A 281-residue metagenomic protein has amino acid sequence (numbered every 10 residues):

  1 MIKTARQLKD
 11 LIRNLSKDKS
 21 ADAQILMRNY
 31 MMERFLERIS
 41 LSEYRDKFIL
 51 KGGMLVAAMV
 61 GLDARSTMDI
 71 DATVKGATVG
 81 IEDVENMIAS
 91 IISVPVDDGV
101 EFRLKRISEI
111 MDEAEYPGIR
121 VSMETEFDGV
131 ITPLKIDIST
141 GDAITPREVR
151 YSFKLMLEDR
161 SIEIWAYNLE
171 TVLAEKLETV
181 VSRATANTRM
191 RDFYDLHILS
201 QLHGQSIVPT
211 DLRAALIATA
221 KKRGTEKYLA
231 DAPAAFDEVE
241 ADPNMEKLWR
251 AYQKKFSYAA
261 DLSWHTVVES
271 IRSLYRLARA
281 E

Functional and structural regions predicted by a protein language model:
M1-F48, A57-S66, I70-E281: Structured mid-to-C-terminal alpha-helical surface segments
